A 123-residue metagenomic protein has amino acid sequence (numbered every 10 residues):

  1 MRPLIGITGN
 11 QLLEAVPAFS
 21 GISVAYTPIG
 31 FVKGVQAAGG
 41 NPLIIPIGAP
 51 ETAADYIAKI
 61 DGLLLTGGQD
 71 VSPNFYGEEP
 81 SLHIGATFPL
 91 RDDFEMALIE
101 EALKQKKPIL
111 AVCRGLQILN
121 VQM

Functional and structural regions predicted by a protein language model:
M1-V112, N120-Q122: N-terminal beta1-alpha1 cap of cysteine-dependent amidohydrolase-like domains
L116: Catalytic nucleophile loop
